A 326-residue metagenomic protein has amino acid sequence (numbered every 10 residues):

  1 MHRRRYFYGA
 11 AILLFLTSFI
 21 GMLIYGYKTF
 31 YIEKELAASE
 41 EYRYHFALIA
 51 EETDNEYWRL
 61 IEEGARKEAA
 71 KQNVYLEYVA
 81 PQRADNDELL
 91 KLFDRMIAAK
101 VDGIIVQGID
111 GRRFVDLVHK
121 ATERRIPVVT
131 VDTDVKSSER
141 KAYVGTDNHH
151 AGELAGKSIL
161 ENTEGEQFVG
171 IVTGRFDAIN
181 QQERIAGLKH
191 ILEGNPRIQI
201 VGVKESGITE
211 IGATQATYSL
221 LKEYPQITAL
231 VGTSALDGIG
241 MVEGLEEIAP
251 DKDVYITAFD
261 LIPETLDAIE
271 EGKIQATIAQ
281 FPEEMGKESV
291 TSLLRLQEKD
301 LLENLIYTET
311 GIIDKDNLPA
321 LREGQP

Functional and structural regions predicted by a protein language model:
G9-Y25: Hydrophobic membrane-insertion alpha-helices, especially the h-region of bacterial N-terminal signal peptides
I12, Y27-K28, E284-P326: Hinge/cleft segment of the Venus flytrap/periplasmic-binding protein
Y44-E63, E68, Q72, E77-K91 (+5 more regions): Extracytoplasmic "Venus flytrap"
Y57-Q72, A151-A155, I179-I198, G212 (+3 more regions): Short, solvent-exposed amphipathic alpha-helices that sit in or adjacent to ligand/effector-binding or catalytic
A69-D85, F168-I171, L192-I211: Short beta-strand elements in bilobed, periplasmic/extracellular small-molecule ligand-binding domains
V106-T122, L188, S206-T265: Hydrophobic alpha-helical
R113-H150, D260-E270: Flexible loop/hinge segments that line or gate small-molecule binding clefts
V144-F168, G212-T214, T265, Q280-E298: Hydrophobic alpha-helical segments within soluble ligand-binding/sensing domains
